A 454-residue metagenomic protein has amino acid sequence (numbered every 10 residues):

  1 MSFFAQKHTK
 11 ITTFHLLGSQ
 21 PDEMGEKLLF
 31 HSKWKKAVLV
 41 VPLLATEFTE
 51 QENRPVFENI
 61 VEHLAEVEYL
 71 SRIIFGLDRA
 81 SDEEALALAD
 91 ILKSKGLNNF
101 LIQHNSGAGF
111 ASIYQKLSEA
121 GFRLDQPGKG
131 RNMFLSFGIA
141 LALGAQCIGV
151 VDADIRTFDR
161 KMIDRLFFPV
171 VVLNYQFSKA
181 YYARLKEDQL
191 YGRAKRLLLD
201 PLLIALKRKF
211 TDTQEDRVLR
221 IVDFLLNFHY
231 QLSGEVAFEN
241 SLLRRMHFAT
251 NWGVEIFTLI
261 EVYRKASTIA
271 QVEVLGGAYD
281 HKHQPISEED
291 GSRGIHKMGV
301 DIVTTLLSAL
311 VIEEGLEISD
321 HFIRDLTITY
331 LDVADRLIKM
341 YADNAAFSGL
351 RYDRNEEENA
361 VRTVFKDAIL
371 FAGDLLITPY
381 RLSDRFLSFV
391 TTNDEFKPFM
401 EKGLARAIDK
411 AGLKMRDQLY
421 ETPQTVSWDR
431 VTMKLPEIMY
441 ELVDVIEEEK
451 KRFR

Functional and structural regions predicted by a protein language model:
M1-E66: N-proximal low-complexity "stem/linker" segments adjacent to membrane-targeting elements
M1-L16, I286-R454: Terminal low-complexity segments of carbohydrate-biosynthetic enzymes
Y69-S81, L101-S106: Short beta-strand/loop segment that forms part of the nucleotide-sugar
E84-A145: Active-site-proximal specificity loops/subdomain of glycosyltransferases
G144-F158: Short beta-strand-to-loop acidic/aromatic patch adjacent to the donor-nucleotide binding site
F158-N240, R244: Conserved catalytic core of nucleotide-sugar-dependent glycosyltransferases
T250, I260-G277: Catalytic donor-sugar/metal-binding loop of nucleotide-sugar-dependent glycosyltransferases
V272-R293: Active-site donor/metal-binding and catalytic loop motifs of nucleotide-sugar-dependent glycosylation enzymes
